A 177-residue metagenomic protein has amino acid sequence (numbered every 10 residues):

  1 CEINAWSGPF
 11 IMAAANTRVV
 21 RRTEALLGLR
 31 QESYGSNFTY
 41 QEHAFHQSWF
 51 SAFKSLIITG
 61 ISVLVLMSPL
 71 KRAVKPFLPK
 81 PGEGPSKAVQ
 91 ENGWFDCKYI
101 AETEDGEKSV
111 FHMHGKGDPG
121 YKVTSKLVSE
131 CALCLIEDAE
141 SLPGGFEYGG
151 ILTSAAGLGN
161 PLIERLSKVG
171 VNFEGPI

Functional and structural regions predicted by a protein language model:
C1-I177: C-terminal catalytic/substrate-binding lobe primarily of soluble NAD(P)-dependent oxidoreductases
